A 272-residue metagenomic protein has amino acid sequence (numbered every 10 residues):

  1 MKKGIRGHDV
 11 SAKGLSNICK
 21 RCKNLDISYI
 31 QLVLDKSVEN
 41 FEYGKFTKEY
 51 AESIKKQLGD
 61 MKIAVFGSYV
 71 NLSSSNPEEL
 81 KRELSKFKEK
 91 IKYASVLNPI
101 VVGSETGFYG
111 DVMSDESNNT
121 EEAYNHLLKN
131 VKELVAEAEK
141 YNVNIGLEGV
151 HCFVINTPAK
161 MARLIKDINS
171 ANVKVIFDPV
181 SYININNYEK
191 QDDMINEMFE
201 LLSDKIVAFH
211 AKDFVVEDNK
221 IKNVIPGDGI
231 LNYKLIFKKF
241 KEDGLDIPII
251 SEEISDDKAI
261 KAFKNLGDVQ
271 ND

Functional and structural regions predicted by a protein language model:
M1-G4, S11-S28, E52, G59 (+3 more regions): Histidine-acidic metal/acid-base catalytic patches
R6-V10, V33-S37, S68-N71, G107-Y109 (+4 more regions): Active-site beta-loop-alpha junctions enriched in small/polar residues
S16-K20, E52, Q57-D60, S75-V175: Active-site acidic/histidine proton-transfer and metal-coordination neighborhood in alpha/beta enzyme cores
S28-L34, I63-G67, V102-G103: Short, well-structured secondary-structure segments
Q31-K55, T106-M113: Glycine-rich, proline-tolerant flexible connector loops at the mouths of alpha/beta enzymes
S37-E42, L72-P77, G110-S117, I183-N186 (+1 more regions): A short acidic, helix-capping loop that chelates divalent metal ions and anchors anionic groups
N40, V154, K258-A259: Short catalytic/ligand-binding loop motif for oxyanion handling, primarily in non-cytosolic enzymes, centered on
Y43, T47, E79-E83, E116 (+6 more regions): Residue-level preference for long, well-ordered alpha-helices that form the structural scaffold of enzyme catalytic
